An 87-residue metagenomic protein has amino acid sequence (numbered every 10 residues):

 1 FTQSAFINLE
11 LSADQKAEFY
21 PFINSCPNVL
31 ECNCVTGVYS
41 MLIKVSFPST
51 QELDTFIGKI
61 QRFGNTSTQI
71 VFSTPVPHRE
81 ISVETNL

Functional and structural regions predicted by a protein language model:
F1-L87: A compositional/biophysical signature of low hydrophobicity enriched in polar/charged and small residues
